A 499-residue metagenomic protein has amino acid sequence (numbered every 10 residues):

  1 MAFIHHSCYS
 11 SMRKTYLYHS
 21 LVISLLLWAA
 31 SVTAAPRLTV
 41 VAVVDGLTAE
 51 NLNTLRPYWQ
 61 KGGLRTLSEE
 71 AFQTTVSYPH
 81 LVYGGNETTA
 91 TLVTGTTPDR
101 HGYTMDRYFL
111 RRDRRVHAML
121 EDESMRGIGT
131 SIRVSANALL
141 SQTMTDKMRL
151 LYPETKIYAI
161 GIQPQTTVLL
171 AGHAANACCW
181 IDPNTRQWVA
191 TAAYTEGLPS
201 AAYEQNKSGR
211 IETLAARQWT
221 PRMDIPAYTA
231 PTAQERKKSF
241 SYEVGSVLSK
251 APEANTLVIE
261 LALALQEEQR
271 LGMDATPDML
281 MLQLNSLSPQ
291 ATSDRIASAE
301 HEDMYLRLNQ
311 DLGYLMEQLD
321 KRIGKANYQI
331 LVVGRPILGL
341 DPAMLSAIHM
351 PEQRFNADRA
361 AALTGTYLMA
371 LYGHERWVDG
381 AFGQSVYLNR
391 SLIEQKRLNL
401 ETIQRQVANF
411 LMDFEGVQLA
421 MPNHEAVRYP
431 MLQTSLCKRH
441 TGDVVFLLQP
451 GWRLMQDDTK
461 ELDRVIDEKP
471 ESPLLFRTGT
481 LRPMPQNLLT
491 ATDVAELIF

Functional and structural regions predicted by a protein language model:
S10-L21: Bacterial N-terminal signal peptides that target proteins for export
S20-W28: Bacterial N-terminal signal peptides
A29-P36: Boundary at the C-terminal end of the N-terminal hydrophobic targeting segment
N51, L248-D274, L280, L287-Y328 (+1 more regions): A long, amphipathic alpha-helix that forms part of the scaffold/cap immediately adjacent to metal-dependent active
N53-H101, K156-I160: Short, structured active-site-proximal loop/turn typified by the sulfatase FGly-forming signature C/S-X-P-X-R
T96-T97, M105-T276, N285-T292, E415 (+1 more regions): His/Asp/Glu-rich, glycine-adjacent segments that coordinate divalent cations and/or stabilize oxyanion chemistry on
D106-R133, S141, H173, C178 (+4 more regions): Secreted, luminal/periplasmic, and some membrane-associated catalytic domains that remodel anionic oxygen-ester
W452-P485: Low-complexity, glycine/alanine/valine/leucine- and proline-rich hydrophobic stretches
